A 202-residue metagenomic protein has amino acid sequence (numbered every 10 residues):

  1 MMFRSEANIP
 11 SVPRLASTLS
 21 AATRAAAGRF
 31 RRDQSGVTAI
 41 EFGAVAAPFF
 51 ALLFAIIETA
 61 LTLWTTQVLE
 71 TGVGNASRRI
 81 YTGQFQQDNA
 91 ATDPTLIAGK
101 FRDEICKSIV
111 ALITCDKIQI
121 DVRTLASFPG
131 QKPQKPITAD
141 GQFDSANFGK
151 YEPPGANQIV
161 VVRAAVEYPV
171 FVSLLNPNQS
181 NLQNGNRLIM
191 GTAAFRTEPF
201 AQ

Functional and structural regions predicted by a protein language model:
M2-C106: Alpha-helical assembly-interface signal, strongest on the long, hydrophobic N-terminal helix that forms
M2-R14, N75-Q202: Short, conserved structural patches
